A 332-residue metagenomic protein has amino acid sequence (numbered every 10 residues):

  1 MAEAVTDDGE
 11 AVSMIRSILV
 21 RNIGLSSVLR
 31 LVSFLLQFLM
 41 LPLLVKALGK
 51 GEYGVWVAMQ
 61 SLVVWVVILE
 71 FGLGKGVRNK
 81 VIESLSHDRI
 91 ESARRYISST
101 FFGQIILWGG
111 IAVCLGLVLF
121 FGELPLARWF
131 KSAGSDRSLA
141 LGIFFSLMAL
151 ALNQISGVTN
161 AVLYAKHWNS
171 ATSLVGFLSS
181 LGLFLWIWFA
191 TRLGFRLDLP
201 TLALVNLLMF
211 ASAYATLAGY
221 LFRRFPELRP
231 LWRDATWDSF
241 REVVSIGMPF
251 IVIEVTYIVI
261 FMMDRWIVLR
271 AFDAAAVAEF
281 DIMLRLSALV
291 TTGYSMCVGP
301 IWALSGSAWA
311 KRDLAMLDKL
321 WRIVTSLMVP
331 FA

Functional and structural regions predicted by a protein language model:
M1-E3, F101-W129, L185-F189, A215-G219 (+1 more regions): Alpha-helical transmembrane segments of multi-pass membrane transport and lipid-handling proteins
M1-L19, L197-V205, L217-F261, L304 (+1 more regions): Interhelical loop/hinge segments that connect adjacent transmembrane helices in multipass membrane
I18-E83, A112-G116, A149, F184 (+2 more regions): Signature of the first transmembrane helix
L41, F71-H87, A165, P226 (+3 more regions): Helix-loop junctions and terminal segments of transmembrane helices in multi-pass membrane transport/translocation
G54-E70, F102-G103, M248-P249, D264-W266 (+2 more regions): Alpha-helical transmembrane segments of polytopic membrane transporters and translocases
V118-F120, P125, F130-S156, L185 (+2 more regions): Alpha-helical transmembrane segments of multi-pass membrane proteins
M148-L178, F195, L221: Membrane-interface junctions at transmembrane-helix termini in multi-pass inner-membrane proteins
S173-R224, I246, L284: Hydrophobic alpha-helical transmembrane segments
